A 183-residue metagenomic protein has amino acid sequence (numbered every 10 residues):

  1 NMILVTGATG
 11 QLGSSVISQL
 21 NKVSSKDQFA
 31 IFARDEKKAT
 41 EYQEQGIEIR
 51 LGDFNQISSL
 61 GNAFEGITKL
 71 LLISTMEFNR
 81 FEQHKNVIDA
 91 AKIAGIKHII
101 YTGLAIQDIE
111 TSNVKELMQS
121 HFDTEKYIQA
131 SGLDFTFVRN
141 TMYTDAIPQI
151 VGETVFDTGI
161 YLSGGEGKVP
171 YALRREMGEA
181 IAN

Functional and structural regions predicted by a protein language model:
N1-M2, E48: Basic/polar N-terminal segments that are highly enriched at the extreme N-terminus, encompassing both cleavable
M2-K37, S58, E65, M76-F78 (+3 more regions): Oxidoreductase cofactor-interface core, primarily capturing Rossmann-like NAD(P)-dependent enzymes
K38-Q45, N62: Short loop/helix-cap segments at secondary-structure boundaries that form the rim of catalytic
Y42-I49, L71-N79: Acidic/glycine-enriched edge-of-secondary-structure segments
I47-T68: Conserved Rossmann-fold cofactor-binding substructure of NAD(P)-dependent oxidoreductases
I49, H98-I99: A short hydrophobic/small-residue beta-strand
G52, K69-I73, Y101: Redox-cofactor binding/interface segments in oxidoreductases and associated redox assembly factors
